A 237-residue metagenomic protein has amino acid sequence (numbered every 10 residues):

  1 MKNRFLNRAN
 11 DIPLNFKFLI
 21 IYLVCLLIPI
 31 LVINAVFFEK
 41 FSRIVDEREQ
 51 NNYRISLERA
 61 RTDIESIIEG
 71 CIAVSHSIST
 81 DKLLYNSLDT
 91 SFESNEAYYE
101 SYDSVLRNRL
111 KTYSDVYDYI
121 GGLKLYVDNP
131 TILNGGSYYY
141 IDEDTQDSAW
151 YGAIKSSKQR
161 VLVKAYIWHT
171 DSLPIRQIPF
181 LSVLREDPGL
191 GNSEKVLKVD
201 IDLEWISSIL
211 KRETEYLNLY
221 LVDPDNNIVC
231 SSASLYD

Functional and structural regions predicted by a protein language model:
M1-I12: Non-catalytic regulatory/interaction regions at protein termini and inter-domain linkers
N10-E93: Juxtamembrane extracytoplasmic/periplasmic/luminal helical "stalk" adjacent to the first N-terminal
Y53, I68, K82-R109, R212 (+1 more regions): Extracytoplasmic/periplasmic helical hairpin of the input-sensing domain located between the first two N-terminal
R54, R61, I72, R107 (+3 more regions): Extracytoplasmic/secreted envelope proteins and their assembly/folding machinery, especially bacterial periplasmic
S75, I120-L125, N218-Y220: Short, hydrophobic-rich beta-strand element in sensory/regulatory alpha-beta domains
Y99, S114-D200: Extracytoplasmic/periplasmic ligand-binding sensor regions of membrane-associated signaling proteins
V105-D115, P188-C230, L235: Solvent-exposed, extracytoplasmic
Y140, S234-D237: A short acidic/small-residue loop/turn micro-motif
